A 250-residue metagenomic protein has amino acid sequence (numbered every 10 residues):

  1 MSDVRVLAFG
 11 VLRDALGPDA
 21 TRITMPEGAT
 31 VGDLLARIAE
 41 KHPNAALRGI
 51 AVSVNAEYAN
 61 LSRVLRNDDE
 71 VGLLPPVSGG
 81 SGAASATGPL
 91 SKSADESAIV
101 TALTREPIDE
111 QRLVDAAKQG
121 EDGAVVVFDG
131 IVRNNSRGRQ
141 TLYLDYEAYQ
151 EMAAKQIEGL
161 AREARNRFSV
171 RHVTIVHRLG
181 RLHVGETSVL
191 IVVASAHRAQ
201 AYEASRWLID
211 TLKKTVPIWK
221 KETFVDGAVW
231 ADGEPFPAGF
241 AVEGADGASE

Functional and structural regions predicted by a protein language model:
D3-R5, R22, G49-A51, H172-T174: Residues at or immediately flanking beta-strands
R5, R22-T24, V64, D145: Generic structural detector for well-ordered beta-strands
R5-A15, N44, A59, E70-S78 (+3 more regions): N-terminal, polar/charged subdomain of small-to-medium soluble alpha/beta proteins
L16-G32: Short, contiguous acidic and Ser/Thr-rich linear segments
T30-D33, A199-E203: Short, conserved charged micro-motifs
T30-H42: Short amphipathic, charge-patterned alpha-helical segments
K41-A51: Short, basic/aromatic beta-hairpin or loop at an interaction surface
A51-L65: Short acidic beta-strand-loop surface patches of small beta-rich interaction domains
